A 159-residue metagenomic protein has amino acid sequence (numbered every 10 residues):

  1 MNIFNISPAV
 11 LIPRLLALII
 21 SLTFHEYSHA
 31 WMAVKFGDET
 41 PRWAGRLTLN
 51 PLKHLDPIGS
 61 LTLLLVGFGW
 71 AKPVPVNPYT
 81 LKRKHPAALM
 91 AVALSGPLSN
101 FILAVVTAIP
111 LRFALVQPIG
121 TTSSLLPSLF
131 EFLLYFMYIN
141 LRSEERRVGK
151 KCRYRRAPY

Functional and structural regions predicted by a protein language model:
M1-R155: Hydrophobic transmembrane alpha-helices and their immediate loop junctions in multi-pass integral membrane proteins
